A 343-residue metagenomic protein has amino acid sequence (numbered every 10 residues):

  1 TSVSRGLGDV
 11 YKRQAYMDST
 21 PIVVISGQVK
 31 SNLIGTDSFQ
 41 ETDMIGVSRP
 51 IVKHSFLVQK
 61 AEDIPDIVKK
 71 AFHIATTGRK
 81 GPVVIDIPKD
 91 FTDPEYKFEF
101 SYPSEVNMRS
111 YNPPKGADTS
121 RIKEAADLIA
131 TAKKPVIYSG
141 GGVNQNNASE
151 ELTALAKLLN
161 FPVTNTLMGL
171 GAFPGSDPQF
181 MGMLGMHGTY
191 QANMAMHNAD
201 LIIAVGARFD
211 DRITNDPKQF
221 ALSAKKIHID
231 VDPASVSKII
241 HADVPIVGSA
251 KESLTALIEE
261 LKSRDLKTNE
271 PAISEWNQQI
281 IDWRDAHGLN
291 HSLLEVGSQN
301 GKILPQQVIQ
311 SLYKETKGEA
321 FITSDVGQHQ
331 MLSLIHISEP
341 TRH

Functional and structural regions predicted by a protein language model:
T1-V3, R109, T323: Intrinsically disordered, low-complexity segments enriched in Ser/Pro/Gly/Ala and basic residues
T1-Y11, I335-H343: Single conserved hydrophobic/aromatic residue that forms the stacking wall/gate of nucleotide- or nucleobase-binding
R5-K267, S311, E315-G318: N-terminal alpha/beta PP-like core and its mobile active-site loop of ThDP/TPP-dependent enzymes
S101-T119, T268-G301: Long, charged amphipathic helices and adjacent flexible linkers at domain junctions
H187, H228, H329, H336 (+1 more regions): Histidine-centered active-site/metal-ligand motif
Q279-L334, S338: Active-site diphosphate/adenylate-binding microenvironment
